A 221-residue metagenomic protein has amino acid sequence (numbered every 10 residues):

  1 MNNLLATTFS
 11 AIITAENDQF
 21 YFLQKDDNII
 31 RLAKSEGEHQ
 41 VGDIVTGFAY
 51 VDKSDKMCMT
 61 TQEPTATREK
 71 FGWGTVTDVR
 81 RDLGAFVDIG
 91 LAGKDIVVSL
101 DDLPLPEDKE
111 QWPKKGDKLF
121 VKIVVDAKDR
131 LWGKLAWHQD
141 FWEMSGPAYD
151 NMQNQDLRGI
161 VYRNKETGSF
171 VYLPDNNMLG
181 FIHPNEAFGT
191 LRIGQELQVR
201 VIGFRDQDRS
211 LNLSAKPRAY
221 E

Functional and structural regions predicted by a protein language model:
M1-E221: Single-stranded RNA-binding regions, centering on S1/OB-family and related RNA-binding modules
